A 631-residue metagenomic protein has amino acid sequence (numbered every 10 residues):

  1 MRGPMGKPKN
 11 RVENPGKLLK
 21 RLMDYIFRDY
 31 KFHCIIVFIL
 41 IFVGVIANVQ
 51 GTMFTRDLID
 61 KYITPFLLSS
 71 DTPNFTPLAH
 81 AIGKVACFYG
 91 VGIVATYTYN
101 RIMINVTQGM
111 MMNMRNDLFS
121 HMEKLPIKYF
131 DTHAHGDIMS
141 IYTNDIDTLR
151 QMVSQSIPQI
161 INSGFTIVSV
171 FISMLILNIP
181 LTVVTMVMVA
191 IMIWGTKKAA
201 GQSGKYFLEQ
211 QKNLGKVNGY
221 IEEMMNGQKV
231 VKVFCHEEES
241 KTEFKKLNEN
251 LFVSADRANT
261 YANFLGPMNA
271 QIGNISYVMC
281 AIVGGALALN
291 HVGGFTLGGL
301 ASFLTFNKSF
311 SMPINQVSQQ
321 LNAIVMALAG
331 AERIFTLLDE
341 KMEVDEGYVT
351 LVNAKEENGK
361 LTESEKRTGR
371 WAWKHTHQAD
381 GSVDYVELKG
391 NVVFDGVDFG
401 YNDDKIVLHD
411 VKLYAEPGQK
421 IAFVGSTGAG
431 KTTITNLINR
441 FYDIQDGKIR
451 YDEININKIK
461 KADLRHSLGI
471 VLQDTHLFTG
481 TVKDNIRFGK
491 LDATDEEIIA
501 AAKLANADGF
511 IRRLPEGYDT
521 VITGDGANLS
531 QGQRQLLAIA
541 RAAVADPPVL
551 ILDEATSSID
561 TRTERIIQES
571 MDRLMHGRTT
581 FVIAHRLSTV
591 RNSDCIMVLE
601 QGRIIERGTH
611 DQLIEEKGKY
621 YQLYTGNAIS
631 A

Functional and structural regions predicted by a protein language model:
M1-N48, I63-G83, Y99-M103, T107 (+9 more regions): Membrane-integrated ABC transporters
P8-P15, I39, A47-I63, C87-H135 (+12 more regions): Juxtamembrane helix-loop junctions of ABC transporter transmembrane domains
K20, I39, A95, Y99 (+4 more regions): Hydrophobic alpha-helical transmembrane segments of ABC transporter permease domains
R28-K31, I127-K128, I146-V153, I157 (+6 more regions): An intracellular "coupling" helix at the cytosolic face of ABC transporter transmembrane type-1 domains
D29, H33-I46, F88, Q155-E209 (+2 more regions): Transmembrane helices of ABC transporter permease
P65, S173-V187, R257, Y261-E332 (+1 more regions): Helix-loop-helix
D71, A354-A631: ABC-type nucleotide-binding domain
L118, M122, V231, I334 (+1 more regions): Helix-loop junctions and hydrophobic alpha-helical segments within the transmembrane domains of large membrane
